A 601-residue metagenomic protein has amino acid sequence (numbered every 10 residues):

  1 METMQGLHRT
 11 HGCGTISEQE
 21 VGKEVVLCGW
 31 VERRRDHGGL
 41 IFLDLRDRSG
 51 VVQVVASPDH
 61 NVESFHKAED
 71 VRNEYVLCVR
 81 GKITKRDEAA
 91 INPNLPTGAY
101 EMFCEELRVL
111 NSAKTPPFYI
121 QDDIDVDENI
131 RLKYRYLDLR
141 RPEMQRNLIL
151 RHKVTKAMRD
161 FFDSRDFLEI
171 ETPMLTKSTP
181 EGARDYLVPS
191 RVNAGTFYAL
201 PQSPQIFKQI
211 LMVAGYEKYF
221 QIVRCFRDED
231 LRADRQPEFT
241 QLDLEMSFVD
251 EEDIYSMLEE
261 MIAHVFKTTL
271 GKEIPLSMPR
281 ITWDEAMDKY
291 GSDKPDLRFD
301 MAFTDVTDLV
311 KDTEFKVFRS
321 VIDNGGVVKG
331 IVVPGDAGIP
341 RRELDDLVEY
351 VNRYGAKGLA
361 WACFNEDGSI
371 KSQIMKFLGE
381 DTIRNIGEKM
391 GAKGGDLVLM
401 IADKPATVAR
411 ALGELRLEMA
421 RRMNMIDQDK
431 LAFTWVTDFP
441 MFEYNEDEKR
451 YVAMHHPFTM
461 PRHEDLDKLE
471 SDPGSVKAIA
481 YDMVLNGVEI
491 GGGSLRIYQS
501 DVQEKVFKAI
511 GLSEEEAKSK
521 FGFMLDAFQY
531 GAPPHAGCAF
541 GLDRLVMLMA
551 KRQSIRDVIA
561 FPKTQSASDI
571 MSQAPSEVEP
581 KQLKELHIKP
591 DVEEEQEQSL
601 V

Functional and structural regions predicted by a protein language model:
M1-V601: Class II aminoacyl-tRNA synthetase catalytic cores and aaRS-like
